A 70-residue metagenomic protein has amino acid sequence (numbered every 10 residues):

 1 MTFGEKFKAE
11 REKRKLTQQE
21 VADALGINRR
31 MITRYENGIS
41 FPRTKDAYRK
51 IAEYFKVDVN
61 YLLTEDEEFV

Functional and structural regions predicted by a protein language model:
M1-K13: A short, Lys/Arg-rich alpha-helix, primarily the initiator
F7, V21-A22, I32-Y35, L62: Conserved hydrophobic/aromatic packing and binding residues within compact polymer-binding modules
E12, D23, E53: Alpha-helical residues within the helix-turn-helix
I27-P42: Recognition helix of helix-turn-helix/homeodomain-like DNA-binding domains that insert into the DNA major groove
R34, E53, Y61-V70: Short, charged recognition helix plus adjacent turn of helix-turn-helix-like nucleic-acid-binding domains
K45-Y61: DNA major-groove recognition helix of helix-turn-helix/homeodomain DNA-binding modules
